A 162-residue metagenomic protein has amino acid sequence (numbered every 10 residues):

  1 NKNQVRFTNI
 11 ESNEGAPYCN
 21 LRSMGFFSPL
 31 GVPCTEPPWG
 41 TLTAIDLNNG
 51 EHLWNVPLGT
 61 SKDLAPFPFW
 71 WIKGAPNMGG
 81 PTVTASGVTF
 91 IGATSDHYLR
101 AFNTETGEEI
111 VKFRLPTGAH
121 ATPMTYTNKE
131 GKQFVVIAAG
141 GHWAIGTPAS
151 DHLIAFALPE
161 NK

Functional and structural regions predicted by a protein language model:
N1-K162: A fold-level detector for beta-propeller and closely related beta-sheet-rich head/sensor domains
